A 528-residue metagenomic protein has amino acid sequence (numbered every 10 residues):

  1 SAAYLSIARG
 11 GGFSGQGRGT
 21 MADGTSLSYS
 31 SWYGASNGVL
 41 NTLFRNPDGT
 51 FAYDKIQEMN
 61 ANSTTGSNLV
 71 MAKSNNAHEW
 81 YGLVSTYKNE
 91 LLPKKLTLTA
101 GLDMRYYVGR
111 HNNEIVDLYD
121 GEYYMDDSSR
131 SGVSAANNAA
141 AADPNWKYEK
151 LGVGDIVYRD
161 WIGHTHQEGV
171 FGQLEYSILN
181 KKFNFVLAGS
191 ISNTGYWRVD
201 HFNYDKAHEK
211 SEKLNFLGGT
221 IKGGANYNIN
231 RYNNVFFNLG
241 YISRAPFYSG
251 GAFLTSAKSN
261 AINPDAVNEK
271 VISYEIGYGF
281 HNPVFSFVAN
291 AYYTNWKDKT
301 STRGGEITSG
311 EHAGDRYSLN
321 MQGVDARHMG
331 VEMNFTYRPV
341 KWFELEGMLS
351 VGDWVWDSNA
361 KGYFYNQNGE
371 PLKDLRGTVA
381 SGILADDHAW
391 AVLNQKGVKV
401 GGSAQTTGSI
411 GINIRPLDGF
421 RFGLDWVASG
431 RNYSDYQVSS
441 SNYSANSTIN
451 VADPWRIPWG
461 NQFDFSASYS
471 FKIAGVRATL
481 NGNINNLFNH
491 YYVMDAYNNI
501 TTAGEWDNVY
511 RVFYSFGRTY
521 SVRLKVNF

Functional and structural regions predicted by a protein language model:
S1-A3, L96-L102, F183-G189, I221 (+8 more regions): Transmembrane beta-strands of outer-membrane beta-barrel proteins
S1-F13, S67-T99, V108-N113, G154-N184 (+13 more regions): Outer-membrane beta-barrel transmembrane strands
A3-T86, W161-D205, F216-N226, N238-I242 (+1 more regions): Surface-exposed extracellular loop regions of Gram-negative outer-membrane beta-barrel proteins
L5-R9, M104-R110, I178, I191-W197 (+10 more regions): Transmembrane beta-strands of outer-membrane beta-barrel pores
V70, T97-N230, T255, M348 (+2 more regions): Signature of Gram-negative outer-membrane beta-barrel scaffolds
G195-F202, K213, Y227-Y274, S286 (+4 more regions): Surface-exposed extracellular loop regions of Gram-negative outer-membrane beta-barrel proteins, predominantly
Y293-N295, Y317-S440, K525-N527: Gram-negative outer-membrane beta-barrel transporters
L345, V427-Y443, Y469-F528: C-terminal beta-signal and adjacent terminal beta-strands/loops of Gram-negative outer-membrane beta-barrel proteins
